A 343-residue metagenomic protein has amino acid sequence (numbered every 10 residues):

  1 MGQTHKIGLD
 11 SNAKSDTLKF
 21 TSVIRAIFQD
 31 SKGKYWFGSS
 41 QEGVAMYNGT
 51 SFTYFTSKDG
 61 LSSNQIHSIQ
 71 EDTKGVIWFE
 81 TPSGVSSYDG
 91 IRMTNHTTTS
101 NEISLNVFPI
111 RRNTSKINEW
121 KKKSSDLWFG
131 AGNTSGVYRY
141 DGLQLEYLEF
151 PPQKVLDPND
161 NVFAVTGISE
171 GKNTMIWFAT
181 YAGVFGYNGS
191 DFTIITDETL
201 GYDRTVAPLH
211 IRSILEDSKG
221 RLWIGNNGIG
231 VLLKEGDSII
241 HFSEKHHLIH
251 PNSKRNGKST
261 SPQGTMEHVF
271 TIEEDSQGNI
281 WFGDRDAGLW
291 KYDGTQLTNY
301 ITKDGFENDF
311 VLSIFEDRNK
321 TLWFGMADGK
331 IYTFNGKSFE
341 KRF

Functional and structural regions predicted by a protein language model:
M1-F343: Carboxylate-rich, polar loop motifs that coordinate divalent cations or form catalytic acidic clusters
